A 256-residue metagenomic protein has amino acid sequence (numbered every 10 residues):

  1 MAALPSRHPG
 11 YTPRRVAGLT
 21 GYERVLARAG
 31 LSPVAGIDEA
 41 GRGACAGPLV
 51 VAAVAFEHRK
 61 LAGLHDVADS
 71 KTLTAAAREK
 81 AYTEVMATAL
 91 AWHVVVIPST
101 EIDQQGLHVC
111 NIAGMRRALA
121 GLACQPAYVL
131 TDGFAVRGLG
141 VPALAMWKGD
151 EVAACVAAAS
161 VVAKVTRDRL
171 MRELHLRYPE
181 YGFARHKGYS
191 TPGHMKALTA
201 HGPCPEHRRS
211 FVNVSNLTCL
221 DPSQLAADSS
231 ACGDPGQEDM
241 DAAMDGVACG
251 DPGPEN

Functional and structural regions predicted by a protein language model:
M1-N256: RNase H-like, Mg2+-dependent phosphodiesterase core, and more generally RNA phosphate-backbone-engaging helix-loop
